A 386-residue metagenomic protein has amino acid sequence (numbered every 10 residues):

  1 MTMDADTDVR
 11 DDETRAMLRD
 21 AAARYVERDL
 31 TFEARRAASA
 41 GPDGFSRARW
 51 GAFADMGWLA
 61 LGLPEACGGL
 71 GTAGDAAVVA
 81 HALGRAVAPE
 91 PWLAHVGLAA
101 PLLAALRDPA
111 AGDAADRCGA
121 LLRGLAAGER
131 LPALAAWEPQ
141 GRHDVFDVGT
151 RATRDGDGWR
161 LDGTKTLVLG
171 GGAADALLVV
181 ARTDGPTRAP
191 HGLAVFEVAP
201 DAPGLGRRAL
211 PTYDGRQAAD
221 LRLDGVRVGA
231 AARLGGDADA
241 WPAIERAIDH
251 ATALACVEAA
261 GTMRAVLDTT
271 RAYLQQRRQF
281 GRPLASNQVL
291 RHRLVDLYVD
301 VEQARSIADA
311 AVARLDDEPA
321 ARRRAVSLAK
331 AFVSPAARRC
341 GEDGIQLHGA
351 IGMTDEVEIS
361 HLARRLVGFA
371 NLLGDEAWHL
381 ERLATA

Functional and structural regions predicted by a protein language model:
M1-V87, P109-A115, G128, R154 (+2 more regions): Alpha-helical interface subdomain recognition
A86-V96: Short, flexible active-site-proximal loops enriched in glycine and acidic residues
L98-P109: Helix-loop "lid/cap" segments that line or gate small-molecule binding pockets
G128-P139, V179: A short, Trp-centered hydrophobic/proline-enriched beta-strand micro-motif
R130, F146-V148, A173-D175, G192 (+6 more regions): A generic structural signal for well-ordered coil/turn residues at beta-strand boundaries that shape enzyme active-site
H143, D147-G149, L167-V168, V198-R233: Flexible, small-/acidic-enriched active-site or ligand-binding loops
D144-D162: Cytochrome P450 C-terminal beta-domain/meander region
T164-L205: A short core secondary-structure module
